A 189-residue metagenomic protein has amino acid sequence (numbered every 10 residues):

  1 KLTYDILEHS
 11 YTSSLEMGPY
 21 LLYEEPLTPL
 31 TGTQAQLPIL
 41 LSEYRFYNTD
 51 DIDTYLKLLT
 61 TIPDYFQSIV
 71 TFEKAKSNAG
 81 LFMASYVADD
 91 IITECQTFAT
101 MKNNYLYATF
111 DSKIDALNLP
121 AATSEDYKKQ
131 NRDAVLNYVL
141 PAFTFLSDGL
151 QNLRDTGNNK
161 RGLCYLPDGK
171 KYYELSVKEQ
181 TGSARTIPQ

Functional and structural regions predicted by a protein language model:
K1-Q189: N-terminal maturation segment of proteins
